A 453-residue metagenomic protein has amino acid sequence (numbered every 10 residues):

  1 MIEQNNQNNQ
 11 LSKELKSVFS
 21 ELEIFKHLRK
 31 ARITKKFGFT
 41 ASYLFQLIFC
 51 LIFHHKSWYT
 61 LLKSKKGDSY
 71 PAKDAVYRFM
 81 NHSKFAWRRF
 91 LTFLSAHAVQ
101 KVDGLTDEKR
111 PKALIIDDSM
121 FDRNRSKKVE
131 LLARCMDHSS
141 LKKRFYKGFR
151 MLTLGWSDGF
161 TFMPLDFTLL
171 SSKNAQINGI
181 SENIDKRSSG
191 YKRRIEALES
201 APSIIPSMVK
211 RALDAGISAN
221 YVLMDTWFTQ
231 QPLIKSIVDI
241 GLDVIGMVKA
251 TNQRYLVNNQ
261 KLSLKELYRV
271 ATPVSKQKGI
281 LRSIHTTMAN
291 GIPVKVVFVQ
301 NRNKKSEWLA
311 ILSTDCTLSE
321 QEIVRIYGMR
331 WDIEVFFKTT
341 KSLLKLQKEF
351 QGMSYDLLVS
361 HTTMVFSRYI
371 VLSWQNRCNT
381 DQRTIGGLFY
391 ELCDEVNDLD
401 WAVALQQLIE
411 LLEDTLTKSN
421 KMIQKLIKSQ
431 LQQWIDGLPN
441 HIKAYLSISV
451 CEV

Functional and structural regions predicted by a protein language model:
M1-F39, G67-D68, S171-K173, N178-I180 (+8 more regions): A short, flexible helix-boundary coil/loop motif
Q4, N81-N174: Active-site-proximal, Lys/Arg-enriched surface segment that forms a nucleic-acid-binding/basic interface patch
L15, I116-M120, E320-Q351: Short amphipathic alpha-helical "interface-anchor" segments enriched in bulky aromatics
H27-Q100, K109, S157-M163, L198 (+6 more regions): Short, positively charged, Gly/Tyr-enriched micro-motifs that form contact patches at catalytic or ligand/partner
L47, L61-K63, R110-N124, L154 (+5 more regions): Short, conserved catalytic/metal-binding motifs centered on acidic residues
S57, D74-R78, S139-S218, V296-L309: Electropositive, glycine- and tryptophan-enriched low-complexity nucleic-acid-binding patches
R125-K127, Q230-I237, Q253-N259: A short acidic (Asp/Glu
L242-Q253: Acidic, His- and aromatic-enriched active-site or binding-groove loops in soluble protein domains that engage sugars
